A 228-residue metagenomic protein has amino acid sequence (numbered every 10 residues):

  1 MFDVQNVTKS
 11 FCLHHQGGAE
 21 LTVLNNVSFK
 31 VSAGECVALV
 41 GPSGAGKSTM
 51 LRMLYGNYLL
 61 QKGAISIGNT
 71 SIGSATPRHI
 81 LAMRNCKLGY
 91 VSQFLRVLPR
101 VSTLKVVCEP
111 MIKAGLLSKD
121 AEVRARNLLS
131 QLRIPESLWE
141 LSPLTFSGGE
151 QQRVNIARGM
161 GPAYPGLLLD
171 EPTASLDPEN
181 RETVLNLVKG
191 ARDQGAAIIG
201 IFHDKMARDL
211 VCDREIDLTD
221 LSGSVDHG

Functional and structural regions predicted by a protein language model:
Y55: Helix-to-loop junction immediately C-terminal to a conserved catalytic motif
G63-G73: Conserved ABC transporter NBD signature motif
S71, D120-S137: Conserved ABC ATPase "signature" region
I72-G89, D193: ABC ATPase NBD coupling module
V101-I112: Q-loop/switch helix immediately C-terminal to the Walker
S142-F146, E150: Conserved ABC ATPase signature
G159-M160: ABC ATPase C-loop
L167-D170: Catalytic Walker B motif of ABC-type/P-loop ATPase nucleotide-binding domains
